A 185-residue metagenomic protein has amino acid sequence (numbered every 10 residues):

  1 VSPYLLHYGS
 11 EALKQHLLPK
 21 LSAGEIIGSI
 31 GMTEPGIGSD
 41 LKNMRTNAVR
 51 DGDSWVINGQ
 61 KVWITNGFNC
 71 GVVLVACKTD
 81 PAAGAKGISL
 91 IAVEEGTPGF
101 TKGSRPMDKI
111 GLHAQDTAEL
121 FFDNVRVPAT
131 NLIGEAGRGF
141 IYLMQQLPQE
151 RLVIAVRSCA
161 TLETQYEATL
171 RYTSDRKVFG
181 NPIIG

Functional and structural regions predicted by a protein language model:
V1-A12, M32, G38-L41: N-terminal glycine-rich flavin-associated loop
G9-S22: A generic, well-ordered mixed alpha/beta core segment in the N-terminal half of proteins
L21, G36-S39, W63-N66, T79-A82 (+1 more regions): Short Gly/Pro-enriched turn/cap motifs at secondary-structure boundaries
G24-M32: A short, Trp-centered hydrophobic/proline-enriched beta-strand micro-motif
D40-M44, F121: Structural signature of FAD isoalloxazine-binding scaffolds in flavoprotein oxidoreductases
T46-V49: A structural signal for short hydrophobic beta-strand segments in well-ordered beta-sheet cores
N58-G103: A short core secondary-structure module
L90, K102-G185: Glycine-rich beta->alpha junctions and the first turn(s) of the following alpha-helix
